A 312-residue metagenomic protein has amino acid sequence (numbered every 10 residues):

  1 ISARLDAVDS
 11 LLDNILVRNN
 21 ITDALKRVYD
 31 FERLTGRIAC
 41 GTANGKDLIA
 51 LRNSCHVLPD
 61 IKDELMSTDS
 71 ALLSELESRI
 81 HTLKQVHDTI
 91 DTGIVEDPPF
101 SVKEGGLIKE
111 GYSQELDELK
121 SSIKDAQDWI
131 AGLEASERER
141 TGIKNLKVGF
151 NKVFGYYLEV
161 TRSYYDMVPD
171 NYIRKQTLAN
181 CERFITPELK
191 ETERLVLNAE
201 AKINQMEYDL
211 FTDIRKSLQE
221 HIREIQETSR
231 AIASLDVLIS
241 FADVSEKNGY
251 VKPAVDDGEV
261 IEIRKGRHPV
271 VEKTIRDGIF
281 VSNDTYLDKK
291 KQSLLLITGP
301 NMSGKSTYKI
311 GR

Functional and structural regions predicted by a protein language model:
I1-S303, T307-G311: Alpha-helical coupling/stalk and coiled-coil linker elements that connect catalytic or binding modules and transmit
